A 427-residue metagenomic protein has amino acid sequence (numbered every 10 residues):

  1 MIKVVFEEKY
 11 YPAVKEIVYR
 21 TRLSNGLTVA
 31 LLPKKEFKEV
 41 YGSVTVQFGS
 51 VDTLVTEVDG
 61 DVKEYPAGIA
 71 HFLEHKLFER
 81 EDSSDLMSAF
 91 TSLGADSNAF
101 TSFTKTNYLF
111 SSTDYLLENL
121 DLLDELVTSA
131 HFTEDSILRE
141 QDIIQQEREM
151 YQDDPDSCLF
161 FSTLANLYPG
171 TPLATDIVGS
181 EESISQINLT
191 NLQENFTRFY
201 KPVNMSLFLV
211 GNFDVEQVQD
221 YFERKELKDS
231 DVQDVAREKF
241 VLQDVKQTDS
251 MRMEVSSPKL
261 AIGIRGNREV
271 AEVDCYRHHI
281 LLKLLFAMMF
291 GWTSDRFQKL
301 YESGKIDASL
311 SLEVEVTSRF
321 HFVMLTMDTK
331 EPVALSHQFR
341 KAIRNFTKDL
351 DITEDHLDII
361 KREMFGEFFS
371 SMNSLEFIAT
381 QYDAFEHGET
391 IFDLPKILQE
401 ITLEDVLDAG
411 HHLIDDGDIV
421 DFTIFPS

Functional and structural regions predicted by a protein language model:
M1-D85, Q193-K299, A409, I419-S427: His/Glu-rich zincin catalytic helix
M1-I2, D85-D234, R277, F286 (+2 more regions): Charge-rich, well-structured scaffold segments of protease-associated domains
